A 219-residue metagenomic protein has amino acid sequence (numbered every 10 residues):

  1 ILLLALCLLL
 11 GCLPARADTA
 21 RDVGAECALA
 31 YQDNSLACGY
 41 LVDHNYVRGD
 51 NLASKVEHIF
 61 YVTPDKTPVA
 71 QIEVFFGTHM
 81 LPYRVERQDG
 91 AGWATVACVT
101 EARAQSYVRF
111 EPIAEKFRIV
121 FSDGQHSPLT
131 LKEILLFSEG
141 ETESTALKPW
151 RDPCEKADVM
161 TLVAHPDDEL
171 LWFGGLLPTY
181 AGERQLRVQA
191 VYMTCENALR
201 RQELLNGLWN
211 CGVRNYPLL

Functional and structural regions predicted by a protein language model:
I1-L4, I59: Compositionally biased, intrinsically disordered low-complexity segments
L3-G11: Bacterial N-terminal signal peptides
A15-P68, G77-Y83, R87, A94-A97 (+2 more regions): Disordered, acidic Ser/Thr/Pro-rich linker "stalks" and the adjacent N-terminal cap of the next globular domain
G24-C27, Y46, H79, V108 (+1 more regions): Active-site rim/loop-helix segments in enzyme catalytic domains that contact anionic ligands
V56-E57, G77-Y83, G90, E101-Q105 (+1 more regions): Generic structural signal for short, solvent-exposed loop/turn connectors between secondary structure elements
I72-V74, I119: Non-catalytic accessory regions used for complex assembly or targeting
A94-F110: Extracellular carbohydrate recognition and processing domains and analogous Trp-centered ligand-binding platforms
